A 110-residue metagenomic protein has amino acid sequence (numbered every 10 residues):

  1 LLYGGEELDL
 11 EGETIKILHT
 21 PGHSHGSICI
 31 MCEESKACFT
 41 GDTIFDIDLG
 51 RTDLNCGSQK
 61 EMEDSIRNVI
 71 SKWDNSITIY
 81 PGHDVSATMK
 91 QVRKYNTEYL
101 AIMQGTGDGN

Functional and structural regions predicted by a protein language model:
L1-G4: Short acidic-hydrophobic, aromatic-tinged amphipathic segments that line or gate anion-handling sites
E7, T14-H19, S24-G109: Metallo-beta-lactamase
